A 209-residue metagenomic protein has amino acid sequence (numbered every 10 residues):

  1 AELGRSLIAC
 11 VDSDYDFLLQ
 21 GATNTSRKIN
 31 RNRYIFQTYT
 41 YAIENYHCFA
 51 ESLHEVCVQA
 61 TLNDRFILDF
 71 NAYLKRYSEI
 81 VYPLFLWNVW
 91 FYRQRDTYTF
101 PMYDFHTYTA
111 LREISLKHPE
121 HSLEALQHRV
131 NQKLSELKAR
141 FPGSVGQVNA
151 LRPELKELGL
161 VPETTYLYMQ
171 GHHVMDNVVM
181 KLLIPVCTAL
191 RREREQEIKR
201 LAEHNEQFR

Functional and structural regions predicted by a protein language model:
A1-R209: Acidic, divalent-metal-binding catalytic cores of TOPRIM and closely related two-metal-ion phosphodiester/pyrophosphate
